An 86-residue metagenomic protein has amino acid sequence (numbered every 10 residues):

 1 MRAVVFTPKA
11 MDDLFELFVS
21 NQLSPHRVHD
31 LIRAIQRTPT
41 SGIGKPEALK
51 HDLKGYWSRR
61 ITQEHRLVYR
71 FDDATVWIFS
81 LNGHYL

Functional and structural regions predicted by a protein language model:
M1-A3, K9-D30, I43, W57-R66 (+1 more regions): Enriched for short, Lys/Arg-rich terminal
R33-I61: A short, surface-exposed loop/turn module that caps and links secondary-structure elements
